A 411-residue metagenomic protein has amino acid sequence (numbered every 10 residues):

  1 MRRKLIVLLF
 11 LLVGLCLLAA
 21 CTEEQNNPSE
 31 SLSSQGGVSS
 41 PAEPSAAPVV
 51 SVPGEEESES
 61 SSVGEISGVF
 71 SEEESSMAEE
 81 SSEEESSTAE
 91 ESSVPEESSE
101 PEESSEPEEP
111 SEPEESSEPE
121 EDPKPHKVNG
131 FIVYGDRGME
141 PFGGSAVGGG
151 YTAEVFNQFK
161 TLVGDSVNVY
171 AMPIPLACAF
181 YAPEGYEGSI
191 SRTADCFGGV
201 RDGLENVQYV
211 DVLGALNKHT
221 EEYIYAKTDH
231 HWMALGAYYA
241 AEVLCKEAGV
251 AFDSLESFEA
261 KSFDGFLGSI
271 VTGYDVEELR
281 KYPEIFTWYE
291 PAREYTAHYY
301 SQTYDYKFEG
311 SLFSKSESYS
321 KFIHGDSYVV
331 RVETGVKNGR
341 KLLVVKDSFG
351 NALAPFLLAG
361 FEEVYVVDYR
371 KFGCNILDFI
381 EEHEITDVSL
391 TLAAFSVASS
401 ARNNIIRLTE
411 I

Functional and structural regions predicted by a protein language model:
R3, L12-E57, V63-E72, M77-E79 (+3 more regions): Extracellular glycan-modifying ectodomains
V7-L8: N-terminal leader/targeting segments
